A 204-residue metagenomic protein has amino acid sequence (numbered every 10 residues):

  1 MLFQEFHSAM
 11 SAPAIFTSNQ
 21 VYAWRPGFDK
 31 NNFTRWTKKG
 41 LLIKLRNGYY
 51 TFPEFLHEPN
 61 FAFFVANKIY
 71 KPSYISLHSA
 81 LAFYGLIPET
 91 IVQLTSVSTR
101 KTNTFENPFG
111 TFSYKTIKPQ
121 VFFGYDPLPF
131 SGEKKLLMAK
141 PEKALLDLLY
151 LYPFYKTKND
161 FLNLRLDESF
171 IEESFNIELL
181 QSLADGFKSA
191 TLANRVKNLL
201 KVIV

Functional and structural regions predicted by a protein language model:
M1-P72: Short beta-edge/loop segments at beta->alpha junctions of small alpha/beta modules that act as binding/recognition
Q20, P53-V204: Nucleic-acid-binding surface
